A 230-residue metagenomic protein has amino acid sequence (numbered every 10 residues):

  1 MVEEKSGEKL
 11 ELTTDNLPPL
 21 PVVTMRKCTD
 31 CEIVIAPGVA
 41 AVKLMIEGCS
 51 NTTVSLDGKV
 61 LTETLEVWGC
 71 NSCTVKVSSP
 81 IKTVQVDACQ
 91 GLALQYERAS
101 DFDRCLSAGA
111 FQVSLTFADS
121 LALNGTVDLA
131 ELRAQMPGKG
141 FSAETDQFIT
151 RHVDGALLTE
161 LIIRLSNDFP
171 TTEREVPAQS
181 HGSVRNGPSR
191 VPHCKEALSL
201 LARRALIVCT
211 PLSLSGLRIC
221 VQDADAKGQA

Functional and structural regions predicted by a protein language model:
M1-T14, T83-A230: Intrinsically disordered, low-complexity terminal regions
E3-P18, R26-C28, I35-G38: Eukaryotic beta-rich interaction modules
E8-L10, P21-V23, T29-C31, V42-L44 (+6 more regions): The right-handed parallel beta-helix/beta-solenoid scaffold, focusing on the short coil/turn and N-cap positions
R26, V34-G38, E47, S55-D57 (+4 more regions): Feature marks extracellular polysaccharide-active and adherence modules
V60: Short, polar loop motifs at secondary-structure junctions
